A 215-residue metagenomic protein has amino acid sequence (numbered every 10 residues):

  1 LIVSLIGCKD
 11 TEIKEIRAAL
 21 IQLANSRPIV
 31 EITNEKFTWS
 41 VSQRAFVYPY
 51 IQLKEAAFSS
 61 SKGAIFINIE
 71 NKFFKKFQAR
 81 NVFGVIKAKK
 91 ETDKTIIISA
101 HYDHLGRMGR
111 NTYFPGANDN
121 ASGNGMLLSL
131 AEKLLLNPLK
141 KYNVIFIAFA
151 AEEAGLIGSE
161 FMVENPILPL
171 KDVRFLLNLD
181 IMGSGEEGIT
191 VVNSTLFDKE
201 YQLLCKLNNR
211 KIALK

Functional and structural regions predicted by a protein language model:
L1-Y50: Extracellular/luminal Protease-associated
I2-S4, P28-E31, F83, T95-S99 (+3 more regions): Structural recognition of the beta-strand scaffold that forms the well-ordered cores of secreted hydrolase catalytic
V3-T11, E15, E70-K72, R110-N120 (+3 more regions): Second-shell loop/turn segments in exported
C8-D10, E35-T38, K90-E91, Y102-G106 (+2 more regions): Solvent-exposed loop/turn segments at secondary-structure junctions within structured extracellular/periplasmic domains
D10-Q22, N68-I69, R80-G84, E160-V163: Short alpha-helical segments and helix-capping/turn motifs at coil-helix boundaries
T33-G116, S129-K141, E164: Soluble metallo-hydrolase cores and metallopeptidase-like ectodomains found primarily in the secretory/periplasmic
N120-L127: Alpha-helical transmembrane segments that form the membrane-embedded catalytic/substrate-binding core of multi-pass
L139, F149-K215: Metal-dependent peptidase/peptidase-like ectodomains
